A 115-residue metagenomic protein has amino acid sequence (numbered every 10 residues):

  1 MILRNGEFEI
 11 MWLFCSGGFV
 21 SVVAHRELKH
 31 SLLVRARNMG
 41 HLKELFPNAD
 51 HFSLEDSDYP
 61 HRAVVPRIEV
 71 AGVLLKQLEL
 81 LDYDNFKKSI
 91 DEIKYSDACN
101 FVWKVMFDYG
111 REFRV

Functional and structural regions predicted by a protein language model:
I2-V115: Structured alpha/beta or helical-core interaction and ligand-binding surfaces enriched in interleaved
